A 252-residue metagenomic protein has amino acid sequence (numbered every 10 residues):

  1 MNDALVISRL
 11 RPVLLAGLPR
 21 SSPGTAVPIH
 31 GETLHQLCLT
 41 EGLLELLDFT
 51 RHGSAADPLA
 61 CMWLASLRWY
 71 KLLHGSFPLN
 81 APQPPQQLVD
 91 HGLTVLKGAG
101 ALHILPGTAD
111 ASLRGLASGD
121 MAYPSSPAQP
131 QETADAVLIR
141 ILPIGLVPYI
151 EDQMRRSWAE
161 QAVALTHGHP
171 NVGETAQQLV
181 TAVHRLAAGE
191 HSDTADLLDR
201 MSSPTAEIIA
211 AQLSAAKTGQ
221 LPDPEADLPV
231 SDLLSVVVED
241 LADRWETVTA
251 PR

Functional and structural regions predicted by a protein language model:
M1-R252: Structured, active/binding-site neighborhoods that engage oxygen-rich ligands
